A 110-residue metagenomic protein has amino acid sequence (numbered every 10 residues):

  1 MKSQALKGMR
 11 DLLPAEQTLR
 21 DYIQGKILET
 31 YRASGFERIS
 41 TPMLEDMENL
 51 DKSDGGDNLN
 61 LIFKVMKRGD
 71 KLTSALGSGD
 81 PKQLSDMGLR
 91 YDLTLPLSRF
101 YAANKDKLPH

Functional and structural regions predicted by a protein language model:
M1-H110: TRNA-recognition modules of translation machinery and tRNA-sensing kinases, especially anticodon-binding
